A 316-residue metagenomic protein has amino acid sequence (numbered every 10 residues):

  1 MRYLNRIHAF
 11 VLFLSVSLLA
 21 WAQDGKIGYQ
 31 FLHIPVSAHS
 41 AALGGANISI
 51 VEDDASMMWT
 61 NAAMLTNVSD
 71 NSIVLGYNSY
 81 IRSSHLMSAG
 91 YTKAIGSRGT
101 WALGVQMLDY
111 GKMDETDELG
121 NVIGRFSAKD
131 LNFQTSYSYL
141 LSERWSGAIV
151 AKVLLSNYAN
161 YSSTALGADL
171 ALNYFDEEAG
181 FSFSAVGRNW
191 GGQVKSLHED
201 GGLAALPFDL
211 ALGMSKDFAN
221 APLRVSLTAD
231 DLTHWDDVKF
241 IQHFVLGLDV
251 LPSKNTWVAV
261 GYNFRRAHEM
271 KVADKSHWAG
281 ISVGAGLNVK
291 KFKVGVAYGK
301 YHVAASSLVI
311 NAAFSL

Functional and structural regions predicted by a protein language model:
M1-V11: Bacterial N-terminal signal peptides that target proteins for export
S15-S17: N-terminal signal peptide c-region/cleavage motif recognized by signal peptidases
L19-W21: Low-complexity, intrinsically disordered segments with a bias for serine/threonine
Q23-G44, I48, D70, L86-L316: Outer-membrane beta-barrel porins/channels
N47-Y91: Active-site-flanking structural segment that lines cofactor/substrate pockets
